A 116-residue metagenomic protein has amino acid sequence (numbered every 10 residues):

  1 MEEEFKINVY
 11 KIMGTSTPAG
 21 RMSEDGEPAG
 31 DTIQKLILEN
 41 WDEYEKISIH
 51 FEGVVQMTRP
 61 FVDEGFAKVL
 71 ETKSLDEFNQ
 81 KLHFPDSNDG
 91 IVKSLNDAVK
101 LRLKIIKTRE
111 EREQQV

Functional and structural regions predicted by a protein language model:
M1-I7: Flexible, glycine-/charge-rich segments associated with ATP-binding catalytic modules
Y10-I47, F51-V99: Amphipathic alpha-helical interaction surfaces in cytosolic regulatory modules
K100-K104: Helix-rich interaction surfaces within compact, conserved domain-sized segments that mediate assembly or partner
K107-V116: Extended, charge-rich low-complexity interaction segments
